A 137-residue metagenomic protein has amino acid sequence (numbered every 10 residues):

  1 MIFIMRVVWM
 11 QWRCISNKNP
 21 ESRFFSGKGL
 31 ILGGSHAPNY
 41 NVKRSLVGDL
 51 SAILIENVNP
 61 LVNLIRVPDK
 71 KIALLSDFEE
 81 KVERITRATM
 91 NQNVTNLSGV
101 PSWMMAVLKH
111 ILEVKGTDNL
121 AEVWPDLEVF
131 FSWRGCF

Functional and structural regions predicted by a protein language model:
M1-F137: Active-site phosphate/ATP/adenylate-binding loop shared across adenylate-forming ligases
